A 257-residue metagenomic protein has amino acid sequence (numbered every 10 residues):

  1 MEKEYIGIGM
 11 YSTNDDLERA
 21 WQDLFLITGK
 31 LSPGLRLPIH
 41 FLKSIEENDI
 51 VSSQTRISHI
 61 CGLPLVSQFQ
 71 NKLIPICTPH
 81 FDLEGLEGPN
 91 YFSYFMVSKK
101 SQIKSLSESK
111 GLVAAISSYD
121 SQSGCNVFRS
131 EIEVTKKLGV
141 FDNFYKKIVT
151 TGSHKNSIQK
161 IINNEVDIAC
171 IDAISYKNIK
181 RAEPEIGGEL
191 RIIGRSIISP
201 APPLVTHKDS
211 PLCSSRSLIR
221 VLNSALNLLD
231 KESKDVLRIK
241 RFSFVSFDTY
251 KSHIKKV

Functional and structural regions predicted by a protein language model:
M1-S67: Extracytoplasmic small-molecule ligand-binding "clamshell" domains of the periplasmic binding protein/Venus flytrap
I6-K30, G88-I158, E232-I254: Bilobed "Venus flytrap"/periplasmic-binding protein-like clamshell domains and structurally analogous long
A20, L24, C213-A225: Short amphipathic alpha-helical coupling segments at ligand-binding clamshell hinges and other catalytic/signaling
R36-I50, H80-D82, F141-Q159: Short helix-initiation/N-cap motifs at beta->coil->alpha
D49-E108: Acidic, polar ligand-binding/catalytic clefts
I60-N71, I162, D167-G188: A ligand-binding cleft/hinge motif common to bilobed small-molecule-binding domains
C77-P79, L83-F92, P184-R220, R238-T249: Periplasmic-binding protein-like
K147-I148, S153, P200, V221-S224: Surface-exposed, charge/polar-rich loops and edge strands
